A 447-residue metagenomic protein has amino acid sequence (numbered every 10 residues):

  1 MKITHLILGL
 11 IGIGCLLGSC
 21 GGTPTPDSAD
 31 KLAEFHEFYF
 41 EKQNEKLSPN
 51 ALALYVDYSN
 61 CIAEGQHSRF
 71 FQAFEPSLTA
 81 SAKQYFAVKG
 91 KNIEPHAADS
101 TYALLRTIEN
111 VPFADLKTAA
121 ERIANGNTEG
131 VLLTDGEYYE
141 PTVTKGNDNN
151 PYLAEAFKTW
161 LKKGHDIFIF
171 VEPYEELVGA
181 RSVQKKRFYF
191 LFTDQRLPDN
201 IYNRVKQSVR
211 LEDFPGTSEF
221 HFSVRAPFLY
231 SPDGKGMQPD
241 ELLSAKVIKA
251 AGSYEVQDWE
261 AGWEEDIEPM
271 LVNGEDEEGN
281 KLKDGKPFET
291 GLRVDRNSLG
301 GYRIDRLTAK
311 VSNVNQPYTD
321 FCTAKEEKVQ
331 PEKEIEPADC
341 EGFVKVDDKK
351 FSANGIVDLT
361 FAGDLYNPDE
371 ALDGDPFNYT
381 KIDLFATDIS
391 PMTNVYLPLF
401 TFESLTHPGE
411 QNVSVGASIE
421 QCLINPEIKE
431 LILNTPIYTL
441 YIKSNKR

Functional and structural regions predicted by a protein language model:
M1-H5, G22: Positively charged n-region of N-terminal signal peptides that target proteins for export
L16-S19: C-terminal motif of bacterial Sec signal peptides marking the signal peptidase cleavage site
G21-S28: Bacterial lipoprotein signal-peptidase II cleavage site
K31-N44, S48-Y85, T144-K162: …and closely analogous acidic/polar surface helices at protein-protein or active-site interfaces in A-domain-like
Q66, E137-T193: VWA/integrin I-like adhesion module and closely mimicked acidic/polar interface patches used
A87, K91-G130, Y138-Y139, D166 (+1 more regions): Von Willebrand factor
I167-D295, L299, I304: Eukaryote-biased recognition of electropositive, low-complexity segments and basic polyanion/acidic-motif-binding
V247-R447: Extended non-globular C-terminal regions
